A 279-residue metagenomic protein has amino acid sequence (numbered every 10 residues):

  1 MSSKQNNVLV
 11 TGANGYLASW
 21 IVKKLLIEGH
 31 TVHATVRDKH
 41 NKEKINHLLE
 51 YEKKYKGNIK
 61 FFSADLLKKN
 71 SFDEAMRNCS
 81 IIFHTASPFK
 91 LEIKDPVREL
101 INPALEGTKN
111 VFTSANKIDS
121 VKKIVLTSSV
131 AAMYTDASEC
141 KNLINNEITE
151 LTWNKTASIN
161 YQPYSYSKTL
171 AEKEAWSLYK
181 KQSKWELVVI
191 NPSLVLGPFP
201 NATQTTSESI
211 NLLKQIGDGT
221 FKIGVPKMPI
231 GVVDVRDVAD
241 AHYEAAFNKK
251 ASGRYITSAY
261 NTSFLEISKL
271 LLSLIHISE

Functional and structural regions predicted by a protein language model:
K4-H30: N-terminal Rossmann NAD(P)H-binding glycine-rich loop of SDR-like oxidoreductase domains
K39-E106: NAD(P)H-binding glycine-rich loop region in Rossmannoid oxidoreductase-like domains and their noncatalytic homologs
H84, P88, I93-Y164, V188: Conserved Rossmann-fold NAD(P)-dependent oxidoreductase catalytic core, especially the SDR/UDP-sugar
S158-L187: Active-site Tyr-X1-5-Lys
N160-P163, G197-T206, F221-R236: Glycine-rich "substrate-gating" loop/helix at the edge of Rossmann-like oxidoreductase active sites
K181-W185, G197-L212, A245-Y255: Glycine/proline-rich active-site loop of Rossmann-fold NAD(P)-dependent oxidoreductases
L213-I223, M228-Y255: Alpha-helical substrate-binding/gating segment
A239-S278: Mid/C-terminal beta-alpha module of Rossmann-like enzyme folds, strongest in SDR-family dehydrogenases/epimerases
